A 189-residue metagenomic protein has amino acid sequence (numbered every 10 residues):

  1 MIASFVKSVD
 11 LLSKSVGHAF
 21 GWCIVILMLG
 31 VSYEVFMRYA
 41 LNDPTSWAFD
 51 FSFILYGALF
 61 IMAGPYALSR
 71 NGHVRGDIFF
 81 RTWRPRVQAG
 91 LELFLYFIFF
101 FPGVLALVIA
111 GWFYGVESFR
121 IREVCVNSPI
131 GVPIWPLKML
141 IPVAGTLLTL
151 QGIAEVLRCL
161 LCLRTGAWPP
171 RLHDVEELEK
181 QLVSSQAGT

Functional and structural regions predicted by a protein language model:
M1-T189: Alpha-helical transmembrane segments and membrane-interface helix-loop junctions in multi-pass membrane proteins
